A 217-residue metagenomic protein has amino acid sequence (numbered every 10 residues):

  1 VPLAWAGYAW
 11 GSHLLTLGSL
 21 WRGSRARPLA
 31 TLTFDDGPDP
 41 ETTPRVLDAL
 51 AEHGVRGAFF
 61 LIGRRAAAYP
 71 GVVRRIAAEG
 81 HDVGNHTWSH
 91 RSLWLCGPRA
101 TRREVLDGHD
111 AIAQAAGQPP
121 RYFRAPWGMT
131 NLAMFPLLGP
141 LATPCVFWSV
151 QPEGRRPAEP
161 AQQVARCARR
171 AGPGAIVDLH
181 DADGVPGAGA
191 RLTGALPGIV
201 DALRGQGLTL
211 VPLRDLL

Functional and structural regions predicted by a protein language model:
V1-A6: Hydrophobic core of alpha-helical transmembrane segments in multi-pass integral membrane proteins
Y8-C96, A100, E104-D107, A111 (+3 more regions): Active-site beta->alpha N-cap acidic-glycine motif
F34-D36, L61-G63, N85-T87, R124-W127 (+3 more regions): A cross-domain feature marking catalytic cores of carbohydrate-active enzymes and several ubiquitous metabolic/repair
R45-D48, G71-A78, R103, D107-Q114 (+4 more regions): Alpha-helical scaffolding segments of alpha/beta enzyme cores, especially the outer helices of TIM-barrel or partial
H53, E79-V83, G139-W148, P173: Glycine-enriched alpha-helix->loop->beta-strand junction motifs that scaffold or abut catalytic
M129, M134-R170, L208-L217: His/Asp/Glu-enriched short active-site or ligand-binding loop at hydrolase and phosphoryl-transfer sites
A168-L216: Catalytic grooves of carbohydrate-active enzymes
